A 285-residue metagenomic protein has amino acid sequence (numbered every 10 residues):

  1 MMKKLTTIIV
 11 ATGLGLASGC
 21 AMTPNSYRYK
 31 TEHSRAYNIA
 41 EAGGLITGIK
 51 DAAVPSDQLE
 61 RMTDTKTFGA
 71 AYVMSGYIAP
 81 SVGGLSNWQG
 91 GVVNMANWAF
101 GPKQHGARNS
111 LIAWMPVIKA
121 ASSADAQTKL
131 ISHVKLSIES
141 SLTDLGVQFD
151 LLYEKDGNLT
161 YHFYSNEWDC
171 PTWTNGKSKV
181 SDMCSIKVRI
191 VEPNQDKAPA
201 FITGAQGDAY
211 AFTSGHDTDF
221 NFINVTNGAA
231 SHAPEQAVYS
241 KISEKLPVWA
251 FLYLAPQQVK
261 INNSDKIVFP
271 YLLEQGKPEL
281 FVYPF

Functional and structural regions predicted by a protein language model:
M1-T23: Sec-dependent bacterial lipoprotein signal peptides
S18-A40: Bacterial Sec signal peptide processing site at the extreme N-terminus
Y37, E41-A79, N94-F285: Mature extracytoplasmic/lumenal regions of exported proteins
G83-N87, D156: Extended alpha-helical solenoid scaffolds
G90-V92: Hydrophobic structural segments
